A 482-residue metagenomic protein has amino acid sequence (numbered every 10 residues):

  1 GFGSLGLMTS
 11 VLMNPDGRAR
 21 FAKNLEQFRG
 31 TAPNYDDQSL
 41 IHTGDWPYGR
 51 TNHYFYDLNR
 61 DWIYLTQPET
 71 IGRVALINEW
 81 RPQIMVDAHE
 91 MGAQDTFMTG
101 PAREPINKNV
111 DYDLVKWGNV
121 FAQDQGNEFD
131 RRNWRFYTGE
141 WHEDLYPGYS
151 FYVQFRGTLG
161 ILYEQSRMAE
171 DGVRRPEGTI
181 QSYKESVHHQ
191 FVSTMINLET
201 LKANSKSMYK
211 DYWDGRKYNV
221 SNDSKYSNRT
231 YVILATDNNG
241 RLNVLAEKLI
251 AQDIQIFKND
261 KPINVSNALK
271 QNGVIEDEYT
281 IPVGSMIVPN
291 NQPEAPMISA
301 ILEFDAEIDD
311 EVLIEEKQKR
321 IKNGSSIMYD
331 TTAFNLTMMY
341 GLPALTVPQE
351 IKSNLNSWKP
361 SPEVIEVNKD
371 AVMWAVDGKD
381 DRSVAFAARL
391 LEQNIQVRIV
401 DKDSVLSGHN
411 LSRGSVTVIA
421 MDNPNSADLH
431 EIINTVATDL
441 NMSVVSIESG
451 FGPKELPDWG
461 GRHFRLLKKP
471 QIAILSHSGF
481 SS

Functional and structural regions predicted by a protein language model:
G1-E26: Short helix-loop-beta-strand segments that form the rim/entrance of peptidase-like active sites
G1-G6, Y54, R60-D61, T66-G72 (+5 more regions): Intrinsic-disorder/low-complexity accessory segments
R18-T51, F55: Active-site-proximal cap/loop segments of hydrolase catalytic domains
E90: Detector for the c-type heme attachment site
